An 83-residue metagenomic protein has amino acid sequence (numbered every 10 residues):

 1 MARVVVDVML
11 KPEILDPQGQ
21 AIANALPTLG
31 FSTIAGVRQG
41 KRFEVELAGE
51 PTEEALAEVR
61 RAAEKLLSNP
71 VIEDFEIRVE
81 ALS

Functional and structural regions predicted by a protein language model:
M1-S83: Long, contiguous binding/interaction regions
